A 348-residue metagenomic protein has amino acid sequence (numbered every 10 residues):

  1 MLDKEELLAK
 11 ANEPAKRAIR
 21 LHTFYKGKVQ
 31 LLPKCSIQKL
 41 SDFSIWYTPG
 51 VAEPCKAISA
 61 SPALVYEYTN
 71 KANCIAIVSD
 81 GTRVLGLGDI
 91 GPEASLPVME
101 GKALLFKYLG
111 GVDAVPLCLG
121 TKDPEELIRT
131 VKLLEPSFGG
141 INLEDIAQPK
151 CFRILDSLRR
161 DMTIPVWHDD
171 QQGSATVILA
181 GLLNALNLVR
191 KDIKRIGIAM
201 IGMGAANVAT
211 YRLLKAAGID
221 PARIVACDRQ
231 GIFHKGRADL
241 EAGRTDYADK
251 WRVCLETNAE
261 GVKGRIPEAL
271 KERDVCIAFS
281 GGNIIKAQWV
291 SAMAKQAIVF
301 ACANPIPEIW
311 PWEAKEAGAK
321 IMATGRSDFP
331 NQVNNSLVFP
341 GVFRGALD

Functional and structural regions predicted by a protein language model:
M1-V166: N-terminal ligand-binding/catalytic initiation module
Y66-K71, K107-Y108, L133-E135, R159-R160 (+6 more regions): Solvent-exposed alpha-helices and their adjacent loops that cap or buttress functional pockets in soluble metabolic
D80-T82, I90, L119-G120, D145-Q148 (+5 more regions): Short, ordered loop/turn segments at secondary-structure junctions
L85, P92-G110, H168, T176-I277: Glycine-rich phosphate/diphosphate-binding loop of Rossmann-like nucleotide-binding domains
P116, N142-D145, V166-D169, A226 (+3 more regions): General beta-strand structural signal in soluble alpha/beta enzymes
P165, D169-D170, V189-K191, I298-D348: Adenosine-phosphate binding glycine-rich loop
G261-A319, P330-N331: Long hydrophobic segments that form regular secondary structure
